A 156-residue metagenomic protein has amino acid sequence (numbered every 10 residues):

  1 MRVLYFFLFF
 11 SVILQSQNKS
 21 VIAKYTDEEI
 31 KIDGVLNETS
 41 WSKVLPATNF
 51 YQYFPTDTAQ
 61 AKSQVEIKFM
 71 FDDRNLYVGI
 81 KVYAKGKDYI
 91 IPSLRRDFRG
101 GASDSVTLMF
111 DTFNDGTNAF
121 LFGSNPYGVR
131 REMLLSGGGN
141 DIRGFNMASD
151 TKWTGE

Functional and structural regions predicted by a protein language model:
V3-I13: Sec-dependent N-terminal signal peptides
S16-E156: Structural preference for beta-rich elements and adjacent junctions enriched in aromatics
